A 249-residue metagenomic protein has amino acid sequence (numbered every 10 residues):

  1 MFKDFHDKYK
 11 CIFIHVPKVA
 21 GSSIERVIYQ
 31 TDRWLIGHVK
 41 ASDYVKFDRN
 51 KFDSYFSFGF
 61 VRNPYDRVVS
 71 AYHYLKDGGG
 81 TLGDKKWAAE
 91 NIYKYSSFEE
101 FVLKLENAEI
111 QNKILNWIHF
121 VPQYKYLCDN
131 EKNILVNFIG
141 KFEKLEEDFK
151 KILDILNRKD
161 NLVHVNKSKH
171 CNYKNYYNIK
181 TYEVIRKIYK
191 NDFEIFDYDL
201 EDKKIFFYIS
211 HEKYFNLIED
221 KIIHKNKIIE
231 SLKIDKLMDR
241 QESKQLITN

Functional and structural regions predicted by a protein language model:
M1-I247: Membrane-interface amphipathic segments in extracytoplasmic regions
